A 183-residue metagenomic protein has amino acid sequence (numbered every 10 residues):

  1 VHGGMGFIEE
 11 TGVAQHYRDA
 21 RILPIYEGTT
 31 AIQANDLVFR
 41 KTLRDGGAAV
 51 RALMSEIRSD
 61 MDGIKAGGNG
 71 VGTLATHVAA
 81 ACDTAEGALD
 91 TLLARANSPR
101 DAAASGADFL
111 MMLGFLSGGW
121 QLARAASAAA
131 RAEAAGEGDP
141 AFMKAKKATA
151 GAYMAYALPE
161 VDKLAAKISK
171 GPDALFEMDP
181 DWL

Functional and structural regions predicted by a protein language model:
V1-A49, A152-P180: Alpha-helix capping/hinge segments and adjacent helical runs
V13-R18, T30-F39, L53-A66, A94 (+1 more regions): Short acidic (Asp/Glu) and glycine-rich catalytic loops that position anionic groups and cofactors
R44, E56-L183: C-terminal amphipathic alpha-helical interaction region
